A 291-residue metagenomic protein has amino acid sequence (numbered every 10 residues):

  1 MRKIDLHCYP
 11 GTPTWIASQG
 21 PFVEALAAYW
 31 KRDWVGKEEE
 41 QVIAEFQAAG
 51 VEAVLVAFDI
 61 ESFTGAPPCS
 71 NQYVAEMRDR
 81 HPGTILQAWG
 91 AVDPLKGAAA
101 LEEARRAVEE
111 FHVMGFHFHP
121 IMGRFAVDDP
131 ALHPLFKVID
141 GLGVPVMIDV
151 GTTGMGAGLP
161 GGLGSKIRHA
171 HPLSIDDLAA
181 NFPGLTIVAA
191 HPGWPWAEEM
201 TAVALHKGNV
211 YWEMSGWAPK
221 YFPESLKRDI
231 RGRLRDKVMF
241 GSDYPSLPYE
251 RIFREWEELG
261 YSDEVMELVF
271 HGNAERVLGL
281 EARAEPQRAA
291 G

Functional and structural regions predicted by a protein language model:
M1-E52, L234-M239, L247-G291: Mid-to-C-terminal alpha-helical segments outside catalytic/metal-binding sites
H7, F46, V74, A107 (+7 more regions): Conserved, mostly hydrophobic/aromatic
C8-P10, L55-F58, G90-P94, H117-P120 (+4 more regions): A cross-domain feature marking catalytic cores of carbohydrate-active enzymes and several ubiquitous metabolic/repair
G11-T14, I60-F63, P94-A98, T152-G156 (+3 more regions): Active-site environment of divalent metal-dependent phosphoester hydrolases
T14-G20, P67-P68, L101-E103, G158-G161 (+4 more regions): Short aromatic-enriched loop/helix-cap "lid" or pocket-rim segments at secondary-structure transitions that line
G36-I43, C69-E76, E102, P172-I175 (+2 more regions): Alpha-helical scaffolding within the catalytic cores of extracellular/periplasmic polymer-degrading hydrolases
E52, E61-G156, A289-G291: Active-site gating/metal-coordination segments in enzymes
M114-G115, D128-M239, R288-A290: Catalytic pocket-lining loop regions of alpha/beta-barrel enzymes, especially the amidohydrolase/enolase/GH5 lineages
